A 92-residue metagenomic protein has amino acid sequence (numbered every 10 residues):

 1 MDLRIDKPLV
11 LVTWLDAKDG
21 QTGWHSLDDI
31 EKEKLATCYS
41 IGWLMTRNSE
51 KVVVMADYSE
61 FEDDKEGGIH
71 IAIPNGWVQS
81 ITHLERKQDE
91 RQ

Functional and structural regions predicted by a protein language model:
D2-Q92: Conserved RNA-binding domains used in RNP assembly and mRNA/RNA metabolism
